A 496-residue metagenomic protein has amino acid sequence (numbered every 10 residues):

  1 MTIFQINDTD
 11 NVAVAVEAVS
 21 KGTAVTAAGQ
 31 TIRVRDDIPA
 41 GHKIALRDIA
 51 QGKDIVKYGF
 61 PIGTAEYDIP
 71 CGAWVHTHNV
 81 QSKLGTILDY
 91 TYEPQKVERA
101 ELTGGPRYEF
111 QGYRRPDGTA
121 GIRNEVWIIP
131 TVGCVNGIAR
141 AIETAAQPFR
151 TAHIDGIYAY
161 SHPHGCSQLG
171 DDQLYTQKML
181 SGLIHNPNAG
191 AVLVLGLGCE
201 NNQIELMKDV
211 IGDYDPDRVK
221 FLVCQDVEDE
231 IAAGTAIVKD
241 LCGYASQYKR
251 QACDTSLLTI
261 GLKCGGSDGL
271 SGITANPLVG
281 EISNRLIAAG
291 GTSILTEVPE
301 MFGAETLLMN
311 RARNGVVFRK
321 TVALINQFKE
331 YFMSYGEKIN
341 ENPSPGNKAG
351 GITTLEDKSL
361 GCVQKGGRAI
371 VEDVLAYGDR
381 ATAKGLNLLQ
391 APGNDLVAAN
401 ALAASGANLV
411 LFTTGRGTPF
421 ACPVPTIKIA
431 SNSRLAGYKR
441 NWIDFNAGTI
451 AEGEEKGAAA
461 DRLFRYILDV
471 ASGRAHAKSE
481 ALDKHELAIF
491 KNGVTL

Functional and structural regions predicted by a protein language model:
M1-L409, R416-L496: Metallocofactor- and cofactor-centric catalytic cores in central/energy metabolism, strongly enriched
